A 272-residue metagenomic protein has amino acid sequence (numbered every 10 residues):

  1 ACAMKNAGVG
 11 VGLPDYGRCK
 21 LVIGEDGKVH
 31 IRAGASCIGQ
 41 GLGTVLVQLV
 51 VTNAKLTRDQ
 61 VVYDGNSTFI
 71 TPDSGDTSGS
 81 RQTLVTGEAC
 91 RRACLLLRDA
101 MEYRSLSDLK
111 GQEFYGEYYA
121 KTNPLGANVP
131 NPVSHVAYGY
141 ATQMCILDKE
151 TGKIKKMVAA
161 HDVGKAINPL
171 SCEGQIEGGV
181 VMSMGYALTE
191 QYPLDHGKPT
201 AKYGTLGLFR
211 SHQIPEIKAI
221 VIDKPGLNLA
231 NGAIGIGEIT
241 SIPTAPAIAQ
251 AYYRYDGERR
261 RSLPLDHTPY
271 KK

Functional and structural regions predicted by a protein language model:
A1-A7, Q48-K272: C-terminal catalytic domains of large/alpha subunits in multi-subunit enzymes
A1-V22: Accessory "access/gating" subregions that flank catalytic or transport cores
V22-D26, D148: Short beta-strand micro-motifs enriched in acidic
K28-A33, I154-K156: Short, aliphatic-rich beta-strand segments
S36: Gly/Ser-rich, acidic/histidine-flanked active-site/gating loops
V45: Flexible, small-/acidic-enriched active-site or ligand-binding loops
